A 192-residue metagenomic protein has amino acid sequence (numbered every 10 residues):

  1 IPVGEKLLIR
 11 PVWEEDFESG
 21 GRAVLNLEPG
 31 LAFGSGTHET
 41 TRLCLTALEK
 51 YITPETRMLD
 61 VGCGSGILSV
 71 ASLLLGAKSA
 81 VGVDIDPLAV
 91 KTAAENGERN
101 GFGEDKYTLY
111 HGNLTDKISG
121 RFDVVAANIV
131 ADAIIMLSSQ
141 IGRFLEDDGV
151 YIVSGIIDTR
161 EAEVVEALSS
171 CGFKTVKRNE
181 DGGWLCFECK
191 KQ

Functional and structural regions predicted by a protein language model:
I1-G34: Non-catalytic substrate-recognition/targeting regions of SAM-dependent transferases
K6-L8, A23-L25, R57, S79 (+2 more regions): Structural motif
I9-P11, N26, D60, H111 (+1 more regions): Structural signal for conserved beta-strand scaffold positions within catalytic alpha/beta enzyme cores
E14, L45-E49, G142: Generic structural signal for well-ordered alpha-helical scaffold segments
E14-V24, I52-E55, D116-S119: Short, glycine- and charge-enriched coil/turn segments that flank and shape catalytic ligand pockets
L31-L114, I118: Conserved SAM/SAH cofactor-binding pocket of Class I
S79, I85-K191: S-adenosylmethionine
